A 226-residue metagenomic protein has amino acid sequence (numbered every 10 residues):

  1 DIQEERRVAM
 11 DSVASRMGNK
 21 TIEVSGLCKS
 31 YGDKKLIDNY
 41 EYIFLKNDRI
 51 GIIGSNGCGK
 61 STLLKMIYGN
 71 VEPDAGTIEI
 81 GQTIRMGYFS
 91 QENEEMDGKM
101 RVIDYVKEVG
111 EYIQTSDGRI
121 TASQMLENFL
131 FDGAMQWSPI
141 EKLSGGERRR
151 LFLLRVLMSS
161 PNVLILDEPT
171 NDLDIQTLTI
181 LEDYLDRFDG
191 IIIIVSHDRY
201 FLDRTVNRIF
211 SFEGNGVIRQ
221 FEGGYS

Functional and structural regions predicted by a protein language model:
I2-S15: Short, flexible cytosolic linker that couples an ABC transmembrane/permease module to its adjacent nucleotide-binding
A14-S226: ABC ATP-binding cassette signature C-motif
